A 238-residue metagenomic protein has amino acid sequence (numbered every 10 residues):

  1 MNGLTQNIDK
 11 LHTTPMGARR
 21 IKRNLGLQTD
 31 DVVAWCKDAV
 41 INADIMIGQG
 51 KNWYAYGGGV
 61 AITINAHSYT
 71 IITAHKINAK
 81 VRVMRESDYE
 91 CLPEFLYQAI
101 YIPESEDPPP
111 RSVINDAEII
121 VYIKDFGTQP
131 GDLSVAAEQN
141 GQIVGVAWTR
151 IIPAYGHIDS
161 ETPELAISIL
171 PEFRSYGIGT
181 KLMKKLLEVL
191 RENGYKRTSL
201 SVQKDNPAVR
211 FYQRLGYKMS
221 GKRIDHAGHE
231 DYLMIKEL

Functional and structural regions predicted by a protein language model:
M1-K80: Ribonuclease/tRNase effector modules and their secretory precursors
L11-H12, K80-E94: A short beta-loop-alpha structural element at the N-terminal edge of CoA-dependent acyl/N-acetyltransferase catalytic
I100-I102, R111-E172, K184: Acetyl-CoA-dependent GNAT
A166-I169, S175-E192, Q213-R214: Conserved acetyl-CoA-binding loop-helix of GNAT-fold acetyltransferases
G179, M183, D205-A208, I224-D231: Short glycine/proline-centered loop/turn elements that form peptide/ligand docking sites
L190-Q203: Conserved GNAT acetyl-CoA-binding A-motif
Q213-K222: Conserved acetyl-CoA-binding loop of GNAT-fold acetyltransferases
